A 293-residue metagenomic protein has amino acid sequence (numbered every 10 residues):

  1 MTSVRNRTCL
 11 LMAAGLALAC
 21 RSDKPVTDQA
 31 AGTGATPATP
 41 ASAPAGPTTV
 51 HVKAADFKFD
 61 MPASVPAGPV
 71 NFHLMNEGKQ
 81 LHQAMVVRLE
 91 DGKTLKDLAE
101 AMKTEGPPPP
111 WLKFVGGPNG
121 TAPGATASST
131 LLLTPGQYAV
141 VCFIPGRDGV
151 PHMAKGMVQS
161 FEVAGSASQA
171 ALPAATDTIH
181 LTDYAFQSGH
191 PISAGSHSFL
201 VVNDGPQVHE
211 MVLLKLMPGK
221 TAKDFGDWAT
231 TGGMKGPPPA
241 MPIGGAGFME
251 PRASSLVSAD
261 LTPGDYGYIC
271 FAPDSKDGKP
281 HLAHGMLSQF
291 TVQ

Functional and structural regions predicted by a protein language model:
M1-L10: Bacterial N-terminal signal peptides that target proteins for export
L11-G15: Domain-scale selection of a single, long terminal region that carries the protein's primary operational module
A17-A19: C-terminal motif of bacterial Sec signal peptides marking the signal peptidase cleavage site
R21-D23: Bacterial signal peptide processing site
T27-H51, F57-K58: Post-signal peptide N-terminal segment of mature Sec-exported envelope proteins
H51-A54, K58, A63-A67, N71-M85 (+5 more regions): Extracellular/periplasmic metallocenter environments
N76-T104, S196-H197, N203-G232: Contiguous segments within soluble domain cores/interaction surfaces
K93-T134, K220-L261, S288, V292: Extracytoplasmic beta-sandwich strand-turn segments characteristic of Greek-key/jelly-roll folds
